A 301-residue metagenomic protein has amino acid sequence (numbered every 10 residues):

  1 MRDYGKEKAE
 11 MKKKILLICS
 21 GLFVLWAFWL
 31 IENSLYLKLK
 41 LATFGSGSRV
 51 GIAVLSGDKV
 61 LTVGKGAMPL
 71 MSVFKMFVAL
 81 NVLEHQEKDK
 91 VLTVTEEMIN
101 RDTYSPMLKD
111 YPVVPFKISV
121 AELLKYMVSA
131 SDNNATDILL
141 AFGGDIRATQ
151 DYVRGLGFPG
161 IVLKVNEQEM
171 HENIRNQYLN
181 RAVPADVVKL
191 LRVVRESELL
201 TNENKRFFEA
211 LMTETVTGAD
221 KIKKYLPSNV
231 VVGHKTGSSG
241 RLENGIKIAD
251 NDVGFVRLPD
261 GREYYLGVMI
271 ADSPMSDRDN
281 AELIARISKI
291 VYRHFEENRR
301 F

Functional and structural regions predicted by a protein language model:
M11-K14: Positively charged n-region of N-terminal signal peptides that target proteins for export
C19-F28: Hydrophobic membrane-insertion alpha-helices, especially the h-region of bacterial N-terminal signal peptides
I31-S46, K59-T62, A141-F142, I146-R147 (+4 more regions): Structured C-terminal helix/loop/strand segments within mature extracytoplasmic catalytic/sensor domains
S46-A67, L83: Short, conserved catalytic-motif segment at the N-terminal edge
R49-V50, D137-L199: Mid-domain, small-residue-enriched loop/turn segments at the edges of structured enzyme/sensor domains
G51-L55, F77, T93, I138 (+1 more regions): Soluble periplasmic/extracytoplasmic beta-strand elements of cell-envelope proteins
M68-E97, M127, L266: Active-site SXXK
I99-I138, I146: Conserved catalytic neighborhood of penicillin-recognizing serine enzymes
